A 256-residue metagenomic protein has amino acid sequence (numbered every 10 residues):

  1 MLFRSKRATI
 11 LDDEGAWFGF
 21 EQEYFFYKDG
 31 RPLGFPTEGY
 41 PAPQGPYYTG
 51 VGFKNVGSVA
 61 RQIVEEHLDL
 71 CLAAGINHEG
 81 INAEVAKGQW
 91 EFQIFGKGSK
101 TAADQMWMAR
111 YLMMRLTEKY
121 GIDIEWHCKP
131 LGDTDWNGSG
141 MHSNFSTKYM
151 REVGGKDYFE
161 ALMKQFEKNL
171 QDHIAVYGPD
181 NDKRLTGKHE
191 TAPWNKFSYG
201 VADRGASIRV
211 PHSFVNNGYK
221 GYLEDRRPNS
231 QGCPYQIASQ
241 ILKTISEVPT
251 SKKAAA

Functional and structural regions predicted by a protein language model:
M1-A256: Glycine-rich, acidic/polar active-site loops that bind/position phosphate-bearing ligands
